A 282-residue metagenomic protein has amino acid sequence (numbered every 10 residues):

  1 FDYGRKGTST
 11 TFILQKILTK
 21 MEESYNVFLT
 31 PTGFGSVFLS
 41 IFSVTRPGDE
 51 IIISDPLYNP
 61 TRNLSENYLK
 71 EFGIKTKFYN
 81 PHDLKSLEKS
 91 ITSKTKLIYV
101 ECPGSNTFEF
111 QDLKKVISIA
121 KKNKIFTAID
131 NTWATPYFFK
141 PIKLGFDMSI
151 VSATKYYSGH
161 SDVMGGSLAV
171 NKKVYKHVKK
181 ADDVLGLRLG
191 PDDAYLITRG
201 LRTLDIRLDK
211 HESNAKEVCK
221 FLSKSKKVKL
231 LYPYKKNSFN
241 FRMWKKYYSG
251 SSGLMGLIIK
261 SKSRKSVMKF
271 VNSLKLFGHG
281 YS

Functional and structural regions predicted by a protein language model:
F1-K20: A glycine-/small-polar-enriched, mobile loop at the entrance of the PLP active site in fold-type I
G7, P31-F34, D55, Y234 (+1 more regions): Short glycine-rich, polar/acidic loop-and-turn segments at beta strand-coil junctions
I13-L14, L64, S266: Hydrophobic alpha-helical segments typical of transmembrane helices and their membrane-interface/capping positions
M21, L222-K226, L274: Acidic-histidine catalytic/liganding microenvironments
S24: Walker A/P-loop NTP-binding active-site region of P-loop NTPases, recognizing the glycine-rich GxxxxGKT/S
V27-S225: Conserved PLP-enzyme active-site core in the AAT-like
L231-S282: Conserved C-terminal alpha-helix-loop-beta "cap" of PLP-dependent enzymes that closes/shapes the active-site mouth
